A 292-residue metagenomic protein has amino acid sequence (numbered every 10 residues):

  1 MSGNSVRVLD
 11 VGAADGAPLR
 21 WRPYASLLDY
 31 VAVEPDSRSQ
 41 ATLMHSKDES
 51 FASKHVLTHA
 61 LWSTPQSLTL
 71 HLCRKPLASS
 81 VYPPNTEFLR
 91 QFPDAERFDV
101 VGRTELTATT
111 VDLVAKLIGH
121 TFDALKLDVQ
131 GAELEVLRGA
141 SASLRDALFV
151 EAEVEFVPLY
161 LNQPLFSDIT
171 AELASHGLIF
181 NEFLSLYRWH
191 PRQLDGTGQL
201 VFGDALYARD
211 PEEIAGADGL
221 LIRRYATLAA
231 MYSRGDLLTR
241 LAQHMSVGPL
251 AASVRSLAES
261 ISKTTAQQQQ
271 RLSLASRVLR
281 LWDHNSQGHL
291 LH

Functional and structural regions predicted by a protein language model:
M1-H292: Phosphate/nucleotide-binding beta-alpha loop and adjacent structural elements of enzyme active sites
